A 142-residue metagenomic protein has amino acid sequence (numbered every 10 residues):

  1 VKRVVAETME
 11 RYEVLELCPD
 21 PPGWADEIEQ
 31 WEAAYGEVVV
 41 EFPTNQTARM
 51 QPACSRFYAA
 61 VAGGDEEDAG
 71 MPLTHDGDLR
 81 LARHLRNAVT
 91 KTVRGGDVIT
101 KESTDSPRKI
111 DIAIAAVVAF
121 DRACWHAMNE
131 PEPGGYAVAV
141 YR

Functional and structural regions predicted by a protein language model:
V1-T44, Q51, S55, H75-R142: RNase H-like, metal-dependent nuclease domains and their acidic two-metal-ion catalytic environment used
V40-E41, A62-G64: Short, surface-exposed linear patches
Q46-A59, D65-D68: Core RecA-like ATPase module of SF1/SF2 helicases and allied nucleic-acid translocases
